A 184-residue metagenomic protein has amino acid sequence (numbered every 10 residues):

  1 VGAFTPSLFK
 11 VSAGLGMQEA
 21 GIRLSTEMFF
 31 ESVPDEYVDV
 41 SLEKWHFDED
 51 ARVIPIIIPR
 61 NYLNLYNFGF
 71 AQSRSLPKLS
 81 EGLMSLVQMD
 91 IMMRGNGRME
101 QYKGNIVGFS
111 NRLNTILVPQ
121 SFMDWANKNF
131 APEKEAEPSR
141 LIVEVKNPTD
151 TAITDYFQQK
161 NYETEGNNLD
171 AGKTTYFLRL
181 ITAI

Functional and structural regions predicted by a protein language model:
V1, F9-A13, V38-E49, I54-Y162: Basic-flanked hydrophobic alpha-helices used for secretion and membrane insertion
V1-F30: Hydrophobic, regular-secondary-structure patches
G14-M17, L86, F177-I181: Short amphipathic alpha-helical patches
R23-L24, P34-S41: Domain-start "cap" segments at the beginnings of catalytic or binding domains
F29-V33, I184: Short, basic, helix/turn surface patches
S32, R60, G166: Pocket-edge structural micro-motifs
N147-I184: Peri-transmembrane interface segments
